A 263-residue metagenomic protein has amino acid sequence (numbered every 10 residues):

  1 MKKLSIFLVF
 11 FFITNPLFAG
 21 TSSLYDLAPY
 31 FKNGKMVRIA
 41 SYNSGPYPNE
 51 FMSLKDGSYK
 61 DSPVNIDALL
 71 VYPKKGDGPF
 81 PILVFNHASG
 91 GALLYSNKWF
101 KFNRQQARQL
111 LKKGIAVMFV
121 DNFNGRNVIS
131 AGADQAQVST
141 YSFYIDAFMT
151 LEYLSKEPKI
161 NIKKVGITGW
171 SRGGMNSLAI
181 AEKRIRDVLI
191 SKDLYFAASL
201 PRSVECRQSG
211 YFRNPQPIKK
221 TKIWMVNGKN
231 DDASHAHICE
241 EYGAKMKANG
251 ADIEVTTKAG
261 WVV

Functional and structural regions predicted by a protein language model:
T21-G78: N-terminal cap/lid segment of alpha/beta-hydrolase-fold proteins
G78-A88: Short beta-strand element of the alpha/beta-hydrolase
S89, S171-G174: Active-site loop->helix "elbow" adjoining a glycine-rich segment at hydrolase catalytic centers
S89-Q105, Q109-S142, A181-R184: Cap/lid segment of the alpha/beta-hydrolase catalytic domain
Q135-P158, A179: Alpha/beta-hydrolase active-site loop
K159-S171: Alpha/beta-hydrolase fold nucleophile elbow
G174-L189: Short glycine-enriched nucleophile-adjacent loop and the immediately C-terminal alpha-helix near the catalytic center
S191-K258: The feature captures the conserved acid-bearing segment of alpha/beta-hydrolase catalytic domains
